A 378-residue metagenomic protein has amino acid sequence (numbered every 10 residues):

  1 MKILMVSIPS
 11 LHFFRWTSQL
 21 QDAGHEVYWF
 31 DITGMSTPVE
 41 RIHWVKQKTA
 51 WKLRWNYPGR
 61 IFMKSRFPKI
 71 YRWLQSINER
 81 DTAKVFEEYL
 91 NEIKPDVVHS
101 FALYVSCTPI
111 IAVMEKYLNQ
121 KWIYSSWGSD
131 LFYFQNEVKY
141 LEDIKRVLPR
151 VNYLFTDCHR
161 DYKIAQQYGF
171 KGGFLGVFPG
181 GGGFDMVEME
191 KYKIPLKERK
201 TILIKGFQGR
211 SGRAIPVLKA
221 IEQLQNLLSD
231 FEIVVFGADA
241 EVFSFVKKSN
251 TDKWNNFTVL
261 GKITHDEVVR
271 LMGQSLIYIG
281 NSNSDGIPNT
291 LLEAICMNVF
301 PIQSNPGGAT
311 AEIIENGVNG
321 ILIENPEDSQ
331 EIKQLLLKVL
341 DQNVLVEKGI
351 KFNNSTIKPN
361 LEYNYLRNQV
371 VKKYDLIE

Functional and structural regions predicted by a protein language model:
I3, V97, A112-F132, F155: Active-site proximal beta-strand in glycosyltransferases
Y124-W127, P149-E190, K197: Donor nucleotide-sugar binding/catalytic pocket of nucleotide-sugar-dependent glycosyltransferases
F155, K193-Q225, V234: Conserved donor-binding/catalytic core segment of Leloir-type glycosyltransferases
K205, E232-F245, G261: Glycosyltransferase donor-sugar binding loop
F245-D266: Nucleotide-activated donor-binding/catalytic signature segment of Leloir-type glycosyltransferases, i.e., the conserved
N283: Aromatic "clamp/platform" in nucleotide-sugar-dependent glycosyltransferases that forms part of the donor/acceptor
F300-S304: Short hydrophobic beta-strand element within catalytic cores of glycosyltransferases and related nucleotide-activated
E327-E331, D341-L376: A charged, aromatic-enriched C-terminal amphipathic alpha-helix characteristic of glycosyltransferases across folds
